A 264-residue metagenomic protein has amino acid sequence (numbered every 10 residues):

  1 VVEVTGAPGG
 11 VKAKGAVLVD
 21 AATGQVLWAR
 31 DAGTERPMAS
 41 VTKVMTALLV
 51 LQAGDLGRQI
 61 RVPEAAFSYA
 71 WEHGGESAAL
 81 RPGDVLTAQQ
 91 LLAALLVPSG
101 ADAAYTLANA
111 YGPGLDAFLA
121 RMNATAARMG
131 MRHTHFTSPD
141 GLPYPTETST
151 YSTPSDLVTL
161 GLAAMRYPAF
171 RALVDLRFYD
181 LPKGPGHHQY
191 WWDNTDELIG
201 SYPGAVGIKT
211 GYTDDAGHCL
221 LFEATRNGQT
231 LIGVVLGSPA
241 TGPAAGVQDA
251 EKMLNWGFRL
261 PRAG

Functional and structural regions predicted by a protein language model:
V1-G15, G83, P113-G264: Penicillin-recognizing serine hydrolase domain
V1-S155, M165-P168: Active-site-adjacent loops and short helices of periplasmic peptidoglycan-processing enzymes
